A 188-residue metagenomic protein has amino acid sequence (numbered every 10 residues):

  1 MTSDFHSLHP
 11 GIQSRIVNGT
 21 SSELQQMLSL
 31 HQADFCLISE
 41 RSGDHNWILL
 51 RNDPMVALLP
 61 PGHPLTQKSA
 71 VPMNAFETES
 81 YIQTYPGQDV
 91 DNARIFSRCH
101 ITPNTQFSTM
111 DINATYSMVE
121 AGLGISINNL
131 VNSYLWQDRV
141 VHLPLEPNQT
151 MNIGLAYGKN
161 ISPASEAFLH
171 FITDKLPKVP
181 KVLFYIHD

Functional and structural regions predicted by a protein language model:
M1-G43, T109: Central regulatory/effector-binding core of bacterial HTH transcription factors
T20-L24, S29, G87-V140: Hydrophobic hinge/microswitch elements
C36, V56-L58, P64, I82 (+2 more regions): Residues embedded in well-ordered beta-strands
H45-M55, L59-Y81, E166: Flexible hinge/capping segments at coil-to-helix
N46-V56, S126, L130-V131, D138-N152: Short beta-strand->loop
E79-H100, S165-A167, V179-Y185: Secondary-structure junction motif
V141-Y185: A late-sequence structural motif
